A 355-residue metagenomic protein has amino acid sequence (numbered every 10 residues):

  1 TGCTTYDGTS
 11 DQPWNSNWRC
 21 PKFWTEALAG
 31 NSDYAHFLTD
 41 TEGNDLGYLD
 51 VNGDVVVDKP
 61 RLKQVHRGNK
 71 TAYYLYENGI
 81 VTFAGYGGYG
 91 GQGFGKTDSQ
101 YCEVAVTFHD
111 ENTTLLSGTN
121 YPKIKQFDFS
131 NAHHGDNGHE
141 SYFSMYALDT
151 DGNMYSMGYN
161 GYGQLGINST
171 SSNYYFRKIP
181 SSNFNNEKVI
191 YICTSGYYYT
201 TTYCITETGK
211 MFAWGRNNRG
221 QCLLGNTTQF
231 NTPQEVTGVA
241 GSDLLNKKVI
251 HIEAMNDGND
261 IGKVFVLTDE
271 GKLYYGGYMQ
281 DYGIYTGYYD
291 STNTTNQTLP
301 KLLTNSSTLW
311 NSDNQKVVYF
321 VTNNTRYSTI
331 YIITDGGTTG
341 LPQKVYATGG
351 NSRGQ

Functional and structural regions predicted by a protein language model:
T1-Q355: Eukaryote-biased RCC1-like beta-propeller repeat architecture
